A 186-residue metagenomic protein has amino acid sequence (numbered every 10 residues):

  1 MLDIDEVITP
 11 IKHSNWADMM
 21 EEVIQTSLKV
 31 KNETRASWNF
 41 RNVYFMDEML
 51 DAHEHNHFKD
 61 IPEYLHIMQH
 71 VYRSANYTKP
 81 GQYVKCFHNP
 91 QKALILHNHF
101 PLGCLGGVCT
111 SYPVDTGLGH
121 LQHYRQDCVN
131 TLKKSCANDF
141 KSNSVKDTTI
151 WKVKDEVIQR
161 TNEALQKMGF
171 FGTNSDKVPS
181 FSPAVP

Functional and structural regions predicted by a protein language model:
M1-P10: Short beta-strand-to-loop acidic/aromatic patch adjacent to the donor-nucleotide binding site
P10-P186: Catalytic-site signature of metal-activated, phosphate-bearing donor transferases, centered on the GT-A/GT-A-like
